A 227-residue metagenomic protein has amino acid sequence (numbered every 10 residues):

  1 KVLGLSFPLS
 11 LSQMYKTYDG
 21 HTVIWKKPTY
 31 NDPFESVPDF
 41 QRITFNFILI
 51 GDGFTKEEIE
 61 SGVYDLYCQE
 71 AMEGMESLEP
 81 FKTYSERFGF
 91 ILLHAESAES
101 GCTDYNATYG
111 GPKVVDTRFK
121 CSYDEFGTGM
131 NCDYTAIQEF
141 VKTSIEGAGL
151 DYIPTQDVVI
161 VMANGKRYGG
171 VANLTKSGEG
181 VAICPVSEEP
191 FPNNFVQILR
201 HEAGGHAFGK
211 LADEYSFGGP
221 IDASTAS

Functional and structural regions predicted by a protein language model:
L3-P154, G165-R167: Propeptide-to-catalytic entry region of secreted or membrane-anchored zinc metalloproteases
L5, L9-L11, N173-S177, G218 (+1 more regions): Extracellular distal adhesion/interaction modules in secreted or cell-surface proteins
D32, E79-P80, F191-P192, S216-P220: Extracellular/surface-associated beta-sandwich interaction domains
N46-G51, G89-L92, V158-M162, I183-C184 (+2 more regions): Structural recognition of the beta-strand scaffold that forms the well-ordered cores of secreted hydrolase catalytic
F54, E58-D65, S177-A203: Short pre-active-site segment immediately N-terminal to the catalytic Zn-binding motif
E57-S61, S100-C102, Y168-G180, C184 (+2 more regions): Extracytoplasmic/secreted cell-surface and envelope-processing proteins
E73-P80, G204, G209-D213: Sec-exported extracytoplasmic/periplasmic mature domains
A212-S227: Replace "(M1/M4/M9/M12/WLM)" with "(e.g., M1/M4/M8/M9/M12/M26/WLM)" and add "not limited to" to clarify scope
